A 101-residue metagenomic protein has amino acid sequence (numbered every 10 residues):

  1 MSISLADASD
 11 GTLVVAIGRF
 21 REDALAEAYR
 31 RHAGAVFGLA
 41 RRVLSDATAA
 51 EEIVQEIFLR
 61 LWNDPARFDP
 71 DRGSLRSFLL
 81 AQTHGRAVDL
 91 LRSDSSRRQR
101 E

Functional and structural regions predicted by a protein language model:
M1-T12: Extreme N-terminal regulatory/targeting segments of RNA polymerase sigma factors
S2-S4, G18-E27, F37-E56: Short, charged helix-capping/linker segments at alpha-helix termini
L13, A24-L25, L75, R100: Hydrophobic side chains within well-formed alpha-helices
G18-R19, R42-S45, E56-R72, S93-S95: Sigma70-family region 2
L25, Y29-H32, F37, F58 (+2 more regions): Conserved hydrophobic/aromatic "anchor" residues that stabilize well-ordered secondary structure elements
V36, A40, P65, L79-L91: Hydrophobic-face residues of short alpha-helical interaction/recognition segments
E52-L59, G73-G85: Structural recognition of an alpha-helix C-terminal capping motif at a helix-to-coil junction
L90-E101: Short, basic/polar amphipathic helix motif occurring as a linker/hinge flanking DNA-binding modules in transcription
